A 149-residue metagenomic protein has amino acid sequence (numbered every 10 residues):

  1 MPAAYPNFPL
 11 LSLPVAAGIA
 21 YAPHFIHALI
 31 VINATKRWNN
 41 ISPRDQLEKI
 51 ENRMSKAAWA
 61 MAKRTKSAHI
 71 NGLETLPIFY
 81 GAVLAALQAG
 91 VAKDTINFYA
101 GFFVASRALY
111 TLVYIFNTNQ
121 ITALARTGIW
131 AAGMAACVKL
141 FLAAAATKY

Functional and structural regions predicted by a protein language model:
P2-E51: N-terminal signal-anchor transmembrane alpha helix
V15-G18, G101-A105, G128, A135: Hydrophobic residues within alpha-helical transmembrane segments of multi-pass solute transporters/permease subunits
I19-H27, I78, Y110, C137-V138: Alpha-helical transmembrane segments of multipass membrane proteins
K49-H69: Short membrane-interface loop/juxtamembrane segments of multi-pass integral membrane proteins
I70-A85: Core segments of transmembrane alpha-helices that mediate helix-helix packing or line hydrophobic substrate/ligand
A82-A105: Short alpha-helical packing/oligomerization segments
L109-A135: Interfacial loop-to-transmembrane junctions
L140-Y149: Juxtamembrane boundary at the C-terminal end of a transmembrane helix
